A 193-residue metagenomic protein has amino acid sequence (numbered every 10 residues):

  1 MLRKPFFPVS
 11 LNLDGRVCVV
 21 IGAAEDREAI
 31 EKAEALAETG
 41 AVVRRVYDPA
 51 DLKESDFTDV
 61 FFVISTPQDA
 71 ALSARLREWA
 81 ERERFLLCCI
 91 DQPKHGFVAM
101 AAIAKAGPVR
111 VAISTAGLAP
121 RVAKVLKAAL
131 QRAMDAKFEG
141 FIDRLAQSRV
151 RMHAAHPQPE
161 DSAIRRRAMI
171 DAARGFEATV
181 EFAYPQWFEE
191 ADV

Functional and structural regions predicted by a protein language model:
M1-P49: Hydrophobic, well-ordered beta-alpha structural blocks that scaffold small-molecule cofactor pockets
D26-E31, L72-S73, V122: Short glycine/serine/threonine-rich phosphate/pyrophosphate-binding segments that cradle anionic phosphate groups
R45-D51, I90-P93, E139-R144: A short glycine-rich beta-strand->turn/loop micro-motif centered on a GG-aromatic cluster
S55, F97-M100, V122-A123: Short, charged, surface-exposed secondary-structure boundary motifs
F57-F62: Short acidic/histidine-rich motifs immediately flanking catalytic phosphotransfer sites in two-component signaling
I64-T66: Short, well-ordered coil/turn residues at beta-beta hairpins and beta-strand->alpha-helix junctions within
A70-A116: Rossmann-fold NAD(P)-binding glycine/threonine-rich loop
G117-V193: An accessory alpha-helical subdomain
